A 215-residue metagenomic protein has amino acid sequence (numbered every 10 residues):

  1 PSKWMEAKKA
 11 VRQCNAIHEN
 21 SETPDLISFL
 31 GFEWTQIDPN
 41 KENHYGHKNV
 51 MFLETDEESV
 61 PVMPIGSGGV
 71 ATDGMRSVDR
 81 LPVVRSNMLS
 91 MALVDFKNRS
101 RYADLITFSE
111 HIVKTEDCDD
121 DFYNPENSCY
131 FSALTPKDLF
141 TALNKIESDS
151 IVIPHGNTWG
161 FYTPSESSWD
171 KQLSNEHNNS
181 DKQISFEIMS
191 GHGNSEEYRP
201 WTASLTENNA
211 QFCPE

Functional and structural regions predicted by a protein language model:
P1-E215: Extended, charged catalytic domains and RNA/DNA-binding interfaces, predominantly in divalent-metal-using enzymes
